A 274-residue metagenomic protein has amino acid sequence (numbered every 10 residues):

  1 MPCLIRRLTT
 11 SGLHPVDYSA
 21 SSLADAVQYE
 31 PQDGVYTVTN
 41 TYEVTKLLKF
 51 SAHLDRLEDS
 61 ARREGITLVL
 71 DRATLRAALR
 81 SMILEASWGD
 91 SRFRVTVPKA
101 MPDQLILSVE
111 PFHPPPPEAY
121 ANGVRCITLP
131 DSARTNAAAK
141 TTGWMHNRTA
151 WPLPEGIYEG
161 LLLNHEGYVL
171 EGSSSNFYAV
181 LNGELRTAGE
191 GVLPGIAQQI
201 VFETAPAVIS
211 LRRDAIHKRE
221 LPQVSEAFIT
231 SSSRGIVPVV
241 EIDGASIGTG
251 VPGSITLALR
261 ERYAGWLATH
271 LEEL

Functional and structural regions predicted by a protein language model:
M1-S81, E85, P98, P102-L274: Helix-start/capping segments and mature chain N-termini
W88-V95: Ordered, amphipathic secondary-structure segments that act as subunit-interaction surfaces in large macromolecular
